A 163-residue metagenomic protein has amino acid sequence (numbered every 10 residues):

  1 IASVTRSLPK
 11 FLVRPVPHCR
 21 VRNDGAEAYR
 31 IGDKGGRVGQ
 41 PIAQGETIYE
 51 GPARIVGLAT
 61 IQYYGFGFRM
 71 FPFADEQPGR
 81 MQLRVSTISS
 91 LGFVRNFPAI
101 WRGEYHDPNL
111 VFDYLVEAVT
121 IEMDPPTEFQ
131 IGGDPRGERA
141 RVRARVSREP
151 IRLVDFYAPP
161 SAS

Functional and structural regions predicted by a protein language model:
I1-S163: Long C-terminal subdomains/extensions of small-metabolite kinases
